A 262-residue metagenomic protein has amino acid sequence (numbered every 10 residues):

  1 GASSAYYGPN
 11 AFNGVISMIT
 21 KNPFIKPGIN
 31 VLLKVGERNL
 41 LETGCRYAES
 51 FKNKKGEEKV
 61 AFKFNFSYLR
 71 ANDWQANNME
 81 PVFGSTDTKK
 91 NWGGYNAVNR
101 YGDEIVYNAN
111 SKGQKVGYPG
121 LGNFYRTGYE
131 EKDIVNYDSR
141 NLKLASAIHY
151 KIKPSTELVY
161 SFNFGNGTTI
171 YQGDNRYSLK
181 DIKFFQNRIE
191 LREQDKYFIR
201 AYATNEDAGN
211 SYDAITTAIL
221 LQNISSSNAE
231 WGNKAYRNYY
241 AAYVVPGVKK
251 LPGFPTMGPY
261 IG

Functional and structural regions predicted by a protein language model:
G1-A2: Periplasmic plug
A5-D87, S139-L142: Outer-membrane beta-barrel translocator/receptor signature
N91-G262: Outer-membrane beta-barrel domain signature, strongest for Gram-negative TonB-dependent receptors and also present
